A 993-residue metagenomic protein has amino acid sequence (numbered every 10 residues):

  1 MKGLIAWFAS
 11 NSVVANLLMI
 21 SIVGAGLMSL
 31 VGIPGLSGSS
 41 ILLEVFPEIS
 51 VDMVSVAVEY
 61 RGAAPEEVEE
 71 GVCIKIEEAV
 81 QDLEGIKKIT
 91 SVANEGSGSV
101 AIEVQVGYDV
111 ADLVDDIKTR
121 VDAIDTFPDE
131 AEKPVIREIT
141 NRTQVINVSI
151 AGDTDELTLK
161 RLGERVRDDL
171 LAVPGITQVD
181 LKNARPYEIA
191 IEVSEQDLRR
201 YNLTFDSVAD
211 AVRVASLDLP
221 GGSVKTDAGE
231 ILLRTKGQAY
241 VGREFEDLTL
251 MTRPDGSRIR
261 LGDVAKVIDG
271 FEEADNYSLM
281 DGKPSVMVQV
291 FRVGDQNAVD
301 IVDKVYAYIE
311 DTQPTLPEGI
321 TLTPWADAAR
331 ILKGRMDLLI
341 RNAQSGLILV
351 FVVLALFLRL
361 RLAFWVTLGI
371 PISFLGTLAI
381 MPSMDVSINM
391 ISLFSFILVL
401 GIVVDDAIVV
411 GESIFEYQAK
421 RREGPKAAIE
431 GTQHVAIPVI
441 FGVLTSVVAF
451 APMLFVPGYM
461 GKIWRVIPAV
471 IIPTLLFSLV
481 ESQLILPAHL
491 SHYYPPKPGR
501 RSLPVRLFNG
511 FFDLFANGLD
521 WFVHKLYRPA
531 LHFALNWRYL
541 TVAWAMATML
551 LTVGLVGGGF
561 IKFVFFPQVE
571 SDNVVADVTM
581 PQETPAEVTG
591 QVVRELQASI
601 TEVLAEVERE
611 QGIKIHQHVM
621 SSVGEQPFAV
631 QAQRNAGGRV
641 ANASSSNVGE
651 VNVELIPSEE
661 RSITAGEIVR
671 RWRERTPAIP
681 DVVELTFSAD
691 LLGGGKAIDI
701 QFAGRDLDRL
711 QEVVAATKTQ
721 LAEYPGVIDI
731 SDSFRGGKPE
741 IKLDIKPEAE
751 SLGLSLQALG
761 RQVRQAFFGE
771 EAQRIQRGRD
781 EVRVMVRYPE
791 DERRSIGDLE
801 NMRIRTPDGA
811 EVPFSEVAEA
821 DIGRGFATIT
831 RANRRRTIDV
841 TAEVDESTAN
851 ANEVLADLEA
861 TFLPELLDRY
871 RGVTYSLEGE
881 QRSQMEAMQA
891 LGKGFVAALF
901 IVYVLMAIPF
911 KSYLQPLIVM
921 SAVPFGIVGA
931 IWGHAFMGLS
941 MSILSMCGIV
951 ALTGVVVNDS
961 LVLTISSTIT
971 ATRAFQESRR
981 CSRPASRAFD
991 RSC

Functional and structural regions predicted by a protein language model:
M1-F8, V72, L339, A407 (+7 more regions): Hydrophobic alpha-helical segments of integral membrane proteins, encompassing both true transmembrane helices
M1-S39, V435, V505-V564, R670 (+1 more regions): Signature of alpha-helical transmembrane segments and their immediate interfacial
V14-A15, M19, D218, R341-L354 (+12 more regions): Hydrophobic alpha-helical transmembrane segments in multi-pass membrane proteins
N16, S21-I41, S55, G71-K88 (+16 more regions): Surface-exposed amphipathic alpha-helical segments in non-transmembrane regions that serve as interaction surfaces
L27-G38, I348-F415, F455, P473 (+1 more regions): Hydrophobic transmembrane alpha-helices and their membrane-interface caps in long multi-pass transport proteins
D295-Q296, V302-L349, I380, I388 (+5 more regions): Membrane-helix entry/capping segments
W325, L332, M336, G411 (+5 more regions): Helix-loop junctions and hydrophobic alpha-helical segments within the transmembrane domains of large membrane
L400-I414, A436-F455, K462-F512, V651 (+2 more regions): Transmembrane alpha-helices and their membrane-interface boundaries in multi-pass membrane transporters and channels
